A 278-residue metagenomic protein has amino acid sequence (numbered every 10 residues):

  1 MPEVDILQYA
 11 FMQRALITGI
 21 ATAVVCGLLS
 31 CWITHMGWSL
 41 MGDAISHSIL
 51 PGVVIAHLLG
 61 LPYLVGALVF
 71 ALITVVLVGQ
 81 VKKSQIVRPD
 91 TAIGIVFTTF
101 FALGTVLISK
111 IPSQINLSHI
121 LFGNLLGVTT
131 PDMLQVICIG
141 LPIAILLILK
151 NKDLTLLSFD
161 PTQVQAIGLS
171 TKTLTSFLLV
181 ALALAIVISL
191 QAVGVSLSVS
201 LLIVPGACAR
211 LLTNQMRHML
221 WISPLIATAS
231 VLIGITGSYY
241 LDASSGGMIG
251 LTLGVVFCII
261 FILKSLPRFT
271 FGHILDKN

Functional and structural regions predicted by a protein language model:
M1-A23, H273, K277: Membrane-interfacial amphipathic/re-entrant helices at transmembrane-helix boundaries
P2-R14, Q85, P89-D153: Transmembrane helix-bundle core of multi-pass membrane transporters and related energy-transducing complexes
A15-T18, Y63-A71, D90-G94, I137 (+2 more regions): Loop-to-transmembrane alpha-helix initiation sites
C31-S113, A209-W221, S238-L241, K264-L266: Short loop segments and helix-boundary regions at transmembrane helix junctions of multi-pass inner-membrane proteins
S48-L58, I95-L107, G127-V128, T171-T175 (+3 more regions): Small-residue-rich segments of transmembrane alpha-helices in multi-pass membrane proteins, especially helix faces
M133-P205: Helix-loop-helix "hairpin" substructures at the membrane interface of multi-pass membrane proteins
A192, S196-G247: Transmembrane alpha-helical segments in multi-pass inner-membrane proteins
G246-N278: Cytosolic-side transmembrane-helix boundaries in multi-pass membrane proteins
